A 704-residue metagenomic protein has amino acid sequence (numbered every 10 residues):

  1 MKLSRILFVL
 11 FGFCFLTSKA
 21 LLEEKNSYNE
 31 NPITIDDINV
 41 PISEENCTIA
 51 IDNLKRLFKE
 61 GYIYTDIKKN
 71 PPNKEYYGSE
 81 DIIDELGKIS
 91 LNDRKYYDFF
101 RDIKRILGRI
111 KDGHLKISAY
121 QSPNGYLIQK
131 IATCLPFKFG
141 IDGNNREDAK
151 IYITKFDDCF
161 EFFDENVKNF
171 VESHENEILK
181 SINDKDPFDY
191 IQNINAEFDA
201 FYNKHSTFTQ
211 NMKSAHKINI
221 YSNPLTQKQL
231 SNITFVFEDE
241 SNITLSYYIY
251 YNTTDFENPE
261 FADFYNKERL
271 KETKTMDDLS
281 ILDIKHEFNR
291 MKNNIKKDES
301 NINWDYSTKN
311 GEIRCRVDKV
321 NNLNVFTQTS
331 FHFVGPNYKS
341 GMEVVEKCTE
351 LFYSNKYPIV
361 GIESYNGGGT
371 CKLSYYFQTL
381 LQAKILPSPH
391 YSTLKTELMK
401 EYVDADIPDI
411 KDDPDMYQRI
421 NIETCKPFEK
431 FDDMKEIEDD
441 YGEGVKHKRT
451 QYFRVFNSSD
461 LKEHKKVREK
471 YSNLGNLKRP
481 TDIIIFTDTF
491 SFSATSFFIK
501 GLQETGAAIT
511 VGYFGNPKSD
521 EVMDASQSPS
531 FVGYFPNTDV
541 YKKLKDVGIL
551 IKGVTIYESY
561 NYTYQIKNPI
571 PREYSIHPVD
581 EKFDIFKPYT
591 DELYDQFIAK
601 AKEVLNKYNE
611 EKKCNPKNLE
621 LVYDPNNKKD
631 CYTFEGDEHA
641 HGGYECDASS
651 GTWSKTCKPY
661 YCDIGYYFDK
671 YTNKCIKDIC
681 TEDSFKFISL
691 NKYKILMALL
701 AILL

Functional and structural regions predicted by a protein language model:
K2-V9, K692-M697: Sec-dependent signal peptide recognition, specifically the positively charged N-region followed immediately by
F11-Y28, A701-L704: N-terminal signal peptide
L21-T424, I484-I485, A525-Y534, D591 (+2 more regions): Flexible, low-complexity junctional segments that flank or bridge functional domains
K372-Y594: Conserved acidic, small-residue-rich alpha-beta core segments centered on
L619-P625, D637-K655, Y666-N673: Extracellular, cysteine-rich, disulfide-stabilized repeat modules with beta-strand cores
K629, T633-F634, Y644, K655-D663 (+1 more regions): Extracellular cysteine-rich, disulfide-stabilized repeat modules
D678-F685: Short, aromatic-rich amphipathic segments at membrane interfaces that lie adjacent to a transmembrane helix or signal
F685-L704: Cleavable C-terminal sorting propeptides in eukaryotic secreted/cell-surface proteins
